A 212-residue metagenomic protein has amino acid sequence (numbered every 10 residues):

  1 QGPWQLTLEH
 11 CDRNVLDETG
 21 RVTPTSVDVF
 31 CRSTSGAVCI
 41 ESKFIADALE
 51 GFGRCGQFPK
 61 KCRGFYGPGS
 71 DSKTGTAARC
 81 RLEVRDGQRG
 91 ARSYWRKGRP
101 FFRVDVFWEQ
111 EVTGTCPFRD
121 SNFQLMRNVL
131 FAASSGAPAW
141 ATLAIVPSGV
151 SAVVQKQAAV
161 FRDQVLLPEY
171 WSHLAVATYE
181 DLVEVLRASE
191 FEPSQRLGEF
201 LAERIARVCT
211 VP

Functional and structural regions predicted by a protein language model:
Q1, V27-C31, C39-F44, D120 (+1 more regions): Long, contiguous hydrophobic alpha-helical segments, chiefly transmembrane helices and signal peptides
G2-T34, P117: Active-site metal-binding core of divalent-cation-utilizing nuclease and nuclease-like domains
H10-D12, C31-S35, S42-A46, P147-V150: Short, flexible loop/turn elements at secondary-structure junctions
F30-C39, A133-A139: Active-site beta-strand-loop-beta-strand hairpin of nuclease catalytic cores that positions key catalytic residues
S33-T34, Y66-S70, Y170-L174: Short, surface-exposed, polar/charged, turn-prone segments marking secondary-structure boundaries
A46-G51, S151-Q155: Short catalytic/ligand-binding loop motif for oxyanion handling, primarily in non-cytosolic enzymes, centered on
L49-T142: Acidic, metal/cofactor-coordinating or nucleic-acid-engaging core segments within structured domains
V104, G114-P212: Non-catalytic C-terminal interaction segments of nucleic acid-processing enzymes
